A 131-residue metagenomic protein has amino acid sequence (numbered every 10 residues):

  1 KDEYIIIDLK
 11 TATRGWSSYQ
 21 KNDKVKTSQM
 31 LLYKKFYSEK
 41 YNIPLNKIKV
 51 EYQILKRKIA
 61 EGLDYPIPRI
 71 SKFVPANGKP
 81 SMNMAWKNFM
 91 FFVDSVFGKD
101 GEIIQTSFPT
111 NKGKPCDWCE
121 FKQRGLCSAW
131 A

Functional and structural regions predicted by a protein language model:
K1-A131: RecB-family 4Fe-4S metal-dependent nuclease core
